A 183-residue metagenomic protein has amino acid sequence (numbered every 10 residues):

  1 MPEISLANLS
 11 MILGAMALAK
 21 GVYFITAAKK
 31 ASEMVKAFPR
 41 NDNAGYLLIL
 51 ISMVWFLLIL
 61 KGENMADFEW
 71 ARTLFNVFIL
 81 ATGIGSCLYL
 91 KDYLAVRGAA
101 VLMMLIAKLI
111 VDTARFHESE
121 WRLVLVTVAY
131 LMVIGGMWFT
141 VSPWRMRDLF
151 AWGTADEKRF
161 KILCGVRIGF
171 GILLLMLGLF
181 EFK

Functional and structural regions predicted by a protein language model:
M1-V54: N-terminal topogenic module of multi-pass integral membrane proteins
A7-M11, D42-L48, R72-L80, F160-C164: Alpha-helical transmembrane segments of polytopic membrane proteins
M11-V22, L50-L57, V77-A81, M104-V111 (+2 more regions): Hydrophobic alpha-helical transmembrane segments of multipass integral membrane proteins
T26-K30, T140-M146: Short, proline-centered helix/strand-breaking motifs
K29-R40, W55-D67, G83-L94, L149-T154: Short juxtamembrane and helix-loop transition motifs at transmembrane-helix boundaries in membrane proteins
F68-G136, R147: Membrane-proximal helix-loop-helix units in multi-pass membrane proteins
R147-V166: Interfacial loop-to-transmembrane junctions
L173-K183: Juxtamembrane boundary at the C-terminal end of a transmembrane helix
